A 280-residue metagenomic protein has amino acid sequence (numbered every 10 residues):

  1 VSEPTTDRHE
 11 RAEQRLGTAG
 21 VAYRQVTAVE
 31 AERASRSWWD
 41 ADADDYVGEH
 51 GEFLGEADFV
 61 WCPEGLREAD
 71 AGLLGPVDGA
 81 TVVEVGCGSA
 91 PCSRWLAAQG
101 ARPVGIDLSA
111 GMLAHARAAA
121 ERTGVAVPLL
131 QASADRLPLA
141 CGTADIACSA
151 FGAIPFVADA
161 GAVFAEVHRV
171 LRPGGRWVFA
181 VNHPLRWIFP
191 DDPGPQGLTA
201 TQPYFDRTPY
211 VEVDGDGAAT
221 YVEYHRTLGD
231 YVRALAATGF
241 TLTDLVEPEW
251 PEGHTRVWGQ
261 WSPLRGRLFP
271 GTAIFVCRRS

Functional and structural regions predicted by a protein language model:
E3-D78, P91-C92, M112: Conserved class I S-adenosyl-L-methionine
T81-R136: Class I SAM-dependent methyltransferase SAM/SAH-binding core
D135-I146: A short acidic, Gly/Pro-enriched loop at the edge of an enzyme's catalytic core that lines a small-molecule cofactor
D145-A160: A short SAM/SAH-binding and catalytic strip from SAM-dependent methyltransferases
G161-R176: A short glycine-rich, Lys/Arg-flanked "PGG" loop and its adjoining helix->strand segment in the class I
R176-V211: Conserved class I S-adenosyl-L-methionine
V181-W187, G215-D230: Acceptor-substrate binding/catalytic loop of class I
V222-L245: Short alpha-helix
